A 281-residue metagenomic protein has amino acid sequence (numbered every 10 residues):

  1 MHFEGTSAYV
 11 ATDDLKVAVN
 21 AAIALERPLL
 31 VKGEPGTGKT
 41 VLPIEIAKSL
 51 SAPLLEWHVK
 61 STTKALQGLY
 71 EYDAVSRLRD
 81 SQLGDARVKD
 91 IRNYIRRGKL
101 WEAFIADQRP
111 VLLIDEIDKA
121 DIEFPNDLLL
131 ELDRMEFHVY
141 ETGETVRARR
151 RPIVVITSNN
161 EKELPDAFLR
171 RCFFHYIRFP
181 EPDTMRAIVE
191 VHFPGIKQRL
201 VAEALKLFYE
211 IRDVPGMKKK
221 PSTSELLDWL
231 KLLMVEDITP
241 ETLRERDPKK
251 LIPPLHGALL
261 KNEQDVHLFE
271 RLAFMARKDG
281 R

Functional and structural regions predicted by a protein language model:
M1-R281: C-terminal regulatory/interaction module of P-loop NTP-utilizing enzymes
